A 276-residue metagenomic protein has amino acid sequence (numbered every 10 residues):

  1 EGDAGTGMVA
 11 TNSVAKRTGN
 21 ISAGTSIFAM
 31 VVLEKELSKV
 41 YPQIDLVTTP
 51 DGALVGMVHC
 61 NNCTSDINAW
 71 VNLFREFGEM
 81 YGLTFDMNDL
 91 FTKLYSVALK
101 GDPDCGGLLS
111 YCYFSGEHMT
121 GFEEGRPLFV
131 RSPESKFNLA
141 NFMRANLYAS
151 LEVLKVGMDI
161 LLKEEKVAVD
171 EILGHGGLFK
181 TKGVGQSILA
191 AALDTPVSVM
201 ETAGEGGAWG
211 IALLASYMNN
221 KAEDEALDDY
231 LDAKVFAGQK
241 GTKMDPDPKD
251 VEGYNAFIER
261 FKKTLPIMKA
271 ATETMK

Functional and structural regions predicted by a protein language model:
E1-L173, L178-K276: Active-site core segments that coordinate phosphate-bearing ligands/cofactors across diverse enzyme families
